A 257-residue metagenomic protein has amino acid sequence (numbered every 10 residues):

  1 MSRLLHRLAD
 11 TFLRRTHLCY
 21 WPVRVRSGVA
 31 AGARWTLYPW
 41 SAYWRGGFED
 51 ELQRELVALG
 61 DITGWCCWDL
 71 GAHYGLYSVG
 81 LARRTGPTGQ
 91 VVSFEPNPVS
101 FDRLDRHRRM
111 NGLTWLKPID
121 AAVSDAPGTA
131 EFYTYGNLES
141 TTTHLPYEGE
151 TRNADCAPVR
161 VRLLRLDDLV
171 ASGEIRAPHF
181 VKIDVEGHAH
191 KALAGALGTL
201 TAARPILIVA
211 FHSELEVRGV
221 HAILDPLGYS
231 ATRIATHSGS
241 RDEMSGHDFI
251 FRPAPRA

Functional and structural regions predicted by a protein language model:
M1-T114, G173, S238, D242-A257: S-adenosyl-L-methionine
R45-W68, L113, K117, T129-E131 (+3 more regions): Short internal loop-to-helix segment that lines adenine-nucleotide cofactor pockets
P87-T88, A202-I206: Short glycine-dipeptide loop
S93-P96, V185, V209: Conserved SAM-binding loop
P98-F101, D105-N137: Core alpha/beta nucleotide-donor-binding catalytic domains of modification enzymes
I119-A121, Y229-S238: Conserved S-adenosyl-L-methionine
I206-H212: Cap/insert and terminal regions of metallo-dependent hydrolase folds
